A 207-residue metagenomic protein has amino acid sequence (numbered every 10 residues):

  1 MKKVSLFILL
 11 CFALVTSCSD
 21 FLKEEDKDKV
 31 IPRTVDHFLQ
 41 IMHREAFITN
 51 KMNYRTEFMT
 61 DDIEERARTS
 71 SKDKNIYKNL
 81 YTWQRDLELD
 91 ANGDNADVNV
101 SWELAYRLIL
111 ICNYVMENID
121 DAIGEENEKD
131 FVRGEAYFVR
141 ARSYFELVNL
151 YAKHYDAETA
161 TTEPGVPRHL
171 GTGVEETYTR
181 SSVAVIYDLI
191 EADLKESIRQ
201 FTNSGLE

Functional and structural regions predicted by a protein language model:
M1-C18: Sec-dependent bacterial lipoprotein signal peptides
C18-D20, C112, A141, I190: Terminal processing/anchoring signals of secreted or surface-associated proteins and related intramolecular
C18-E64: Membrane-proximal, proline-rich intrinsically disordered regions
L22, D26, V148-Y155: Short amphipathic alpha-helical interaction/hinge segments
D28-P32, E65, K153-T162, N203-E207: Short, surface-exposed recognition loops and adjoining beta-strand edges that mediate ligand/DNA contacts, enriched
R55-T82: N-terminal capping/interface segment
Y77-Y151, S181-A184, E196-L206: Conserved, well-structured interaction surfaces
L150-A192: Short coil/linker segments at helix-helix boundaries
